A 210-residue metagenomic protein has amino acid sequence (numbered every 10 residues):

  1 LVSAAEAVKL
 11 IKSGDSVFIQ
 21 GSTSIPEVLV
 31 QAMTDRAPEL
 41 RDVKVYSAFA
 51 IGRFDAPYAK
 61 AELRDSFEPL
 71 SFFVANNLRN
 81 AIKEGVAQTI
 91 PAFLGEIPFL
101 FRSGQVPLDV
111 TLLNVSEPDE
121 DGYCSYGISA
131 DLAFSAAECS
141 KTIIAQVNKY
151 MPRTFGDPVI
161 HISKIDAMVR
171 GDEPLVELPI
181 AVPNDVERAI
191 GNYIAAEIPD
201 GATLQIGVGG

Functional and structural regions predicted by a protein language model:
L1-G210: Conserved alpha/beta enzyme-core scaffold
